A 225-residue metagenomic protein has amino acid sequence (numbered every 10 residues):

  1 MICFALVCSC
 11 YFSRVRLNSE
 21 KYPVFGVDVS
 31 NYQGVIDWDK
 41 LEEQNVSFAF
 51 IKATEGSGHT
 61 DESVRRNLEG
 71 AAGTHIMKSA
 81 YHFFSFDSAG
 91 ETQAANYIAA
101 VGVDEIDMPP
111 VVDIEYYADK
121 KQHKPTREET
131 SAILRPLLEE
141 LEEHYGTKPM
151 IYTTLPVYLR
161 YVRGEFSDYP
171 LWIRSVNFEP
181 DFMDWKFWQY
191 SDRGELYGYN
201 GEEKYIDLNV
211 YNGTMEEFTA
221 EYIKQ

Functional and structural regions predicted by a protein language model:
M1-Y11: Hydrophobic membrane-insertion alpha-helices, especially the h-region of bacterial N-terminal signal peptides
Y11-K21: Aromatic-capped interface at the extracytoplasmic side of an N-terminal signal-anchor transmembrane helix
S19-D39, I51-P136, E142-H144: Substrate-binding cleft of extracellular glycoside hydrolase catalytic domains
K21-G34, D39, F166-Q225: Functionally critical loop-and-helix segments that line ligand-binding/catalytic clefts of soluble enzyme domains
K40-V46: A short, Lys/Arg-enriched amphipathic alpha-helix followed by its capping loop at the start of a domain
S47, M77, K148: Residue-level detector of anion-binding/catalytic polar loops
G58, D87, Y158, P180 (+1 more regions): Flexible, glycine-rich phosphate/dinucleotide-binding loops and adjacent beta-alpha linkers at cofactor/substrate
P109-D184: Catalytic domains of cell-wall/extracellular-matrix polysaccharide-remodeling enzymes, centered on de-N-acetylation
